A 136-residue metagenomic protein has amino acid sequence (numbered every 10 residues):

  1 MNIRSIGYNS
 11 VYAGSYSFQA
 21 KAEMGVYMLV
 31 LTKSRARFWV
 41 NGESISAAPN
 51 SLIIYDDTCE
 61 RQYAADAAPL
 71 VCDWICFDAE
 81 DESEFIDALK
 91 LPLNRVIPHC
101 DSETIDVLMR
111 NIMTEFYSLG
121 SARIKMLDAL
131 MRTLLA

Functional and structural regions predicted by a protein language model:
M1-N2, S118: A short, N-terminal "cap"/entry segment at the start of jelly-roll beta-barrel domains of the cupin/DSBH fold
N2-P92: N-terminal regulatory/effector-sensing and dimerization cores that precede helix-turn-helix DNA-binding domains
A88-A136: Amphipathic alpha-helical segments enriched in hydrophobic/aromatic residues interleaved with Lys/Arg
